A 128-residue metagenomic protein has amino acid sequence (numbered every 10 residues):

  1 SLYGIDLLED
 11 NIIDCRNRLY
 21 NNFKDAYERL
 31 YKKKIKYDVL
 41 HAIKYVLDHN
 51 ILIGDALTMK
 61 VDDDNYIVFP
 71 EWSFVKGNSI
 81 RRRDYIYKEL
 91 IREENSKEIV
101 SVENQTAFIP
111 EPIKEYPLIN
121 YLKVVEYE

Functional and structural regions predicted by a protein language model:
S1-E128: SAM-dependent methyltransferase catalytic region
